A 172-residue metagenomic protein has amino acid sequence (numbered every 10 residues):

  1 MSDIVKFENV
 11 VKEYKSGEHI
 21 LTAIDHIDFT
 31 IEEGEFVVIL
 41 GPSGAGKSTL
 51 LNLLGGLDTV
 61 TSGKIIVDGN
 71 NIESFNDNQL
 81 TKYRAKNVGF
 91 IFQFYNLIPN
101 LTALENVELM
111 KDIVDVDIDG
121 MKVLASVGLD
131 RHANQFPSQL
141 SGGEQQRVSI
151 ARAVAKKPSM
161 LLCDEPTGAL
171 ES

Functional and structural regions predicted by a protein language model:
D3-S172: ABC family nucleotide-binding domain
